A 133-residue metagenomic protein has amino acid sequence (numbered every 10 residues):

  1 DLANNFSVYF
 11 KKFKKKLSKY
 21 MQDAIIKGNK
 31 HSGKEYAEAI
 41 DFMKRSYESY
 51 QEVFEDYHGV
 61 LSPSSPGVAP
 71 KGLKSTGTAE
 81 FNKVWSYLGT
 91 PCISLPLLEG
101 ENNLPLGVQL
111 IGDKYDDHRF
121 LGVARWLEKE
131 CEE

Functional and structural regions predicted by a protein language model:
D1, G77-T78, V108-I111: Short low-complexity, flexible loop/linker segments enriched in glycine and/or proline with clustered acidic
D1-Y47, Q51, P96-G107: Short helix-loop capping/hinge segments that flank enzyme active sites or metal/cofactor-binding pockets
A3, T78-F81, A124: Amphipathic alpha-helical segments in well-structured domains
A37-D41, Y87-E133: Structural helix-boundary/capping segments
E38, S65-V84: Short, surface-exposed loop/helix-turn segments at secondary-structure junctions that function as lids/hinges flanking
S49-Q51, T76-P96: Small-aliphatic-rich amphipathic alpha-helix that forms the alpha element of a beta-alpha
